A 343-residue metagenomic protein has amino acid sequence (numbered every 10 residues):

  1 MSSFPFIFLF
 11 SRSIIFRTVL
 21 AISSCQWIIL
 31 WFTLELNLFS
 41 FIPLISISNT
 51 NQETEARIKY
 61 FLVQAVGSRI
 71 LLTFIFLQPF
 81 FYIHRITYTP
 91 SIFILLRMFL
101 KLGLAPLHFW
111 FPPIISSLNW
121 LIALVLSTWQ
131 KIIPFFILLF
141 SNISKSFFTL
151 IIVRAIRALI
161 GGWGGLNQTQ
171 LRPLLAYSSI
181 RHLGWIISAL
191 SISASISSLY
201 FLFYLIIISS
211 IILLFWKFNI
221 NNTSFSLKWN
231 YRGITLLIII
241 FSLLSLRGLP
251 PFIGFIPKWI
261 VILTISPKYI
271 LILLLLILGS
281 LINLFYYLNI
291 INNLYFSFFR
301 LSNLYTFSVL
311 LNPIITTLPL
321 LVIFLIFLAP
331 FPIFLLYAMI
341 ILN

Functional and structural regions predicted by a protein language model:
M1-N343: Core, highly hydrophobic multi-pass alpha-helical transmembrane subunits of bioenergetic inner membranes
